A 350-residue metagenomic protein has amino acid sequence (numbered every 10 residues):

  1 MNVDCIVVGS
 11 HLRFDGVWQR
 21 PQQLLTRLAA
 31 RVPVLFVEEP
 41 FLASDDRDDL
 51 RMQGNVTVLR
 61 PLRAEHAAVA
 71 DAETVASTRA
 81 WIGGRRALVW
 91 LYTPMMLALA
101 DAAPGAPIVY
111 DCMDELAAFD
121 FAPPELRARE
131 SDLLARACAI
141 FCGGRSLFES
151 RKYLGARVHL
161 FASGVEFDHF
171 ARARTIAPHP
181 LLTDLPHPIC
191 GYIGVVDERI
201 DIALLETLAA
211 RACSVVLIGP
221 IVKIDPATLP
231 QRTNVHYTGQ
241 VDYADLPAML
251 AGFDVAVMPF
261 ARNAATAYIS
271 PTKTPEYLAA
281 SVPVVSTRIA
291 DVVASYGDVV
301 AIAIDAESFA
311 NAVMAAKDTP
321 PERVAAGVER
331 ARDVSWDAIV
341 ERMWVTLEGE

Functional and structural regions predicted by a protein language model:
M1-A43: N-terminal subdomain of nucleotide-sugar transferases
D15-Q19, I200, A244-M249, A256-A279 (+1 more regions): Nucleotide-sugar-dependent
P123-I140: Membrane-proximal helix-turn-helix segments that form the acceptor-binding/catalytic region of lipid-linked
S146, F161-A173: Carbohydrate-associated surface elements
L182-R199, L205-A209, V215-I218: Conserved donor-binding/catalytic core segment of Leloir-type glycosyltransferases
G219, I224-A248, E348: Nucleotide-activated donor-binding/catalytic signature segment of Leloir-type glycosyltransferases, i.e., the conserved
D298-E307, M314-P320: Conserved acidic donor-binding segment of nucleotide-sugar-dependent glycosyltransferases
D318-E348: A charged, aromatic-enriched C-terminal amphipathic alpha-helix characteristic of glycosyltransferases across folds
